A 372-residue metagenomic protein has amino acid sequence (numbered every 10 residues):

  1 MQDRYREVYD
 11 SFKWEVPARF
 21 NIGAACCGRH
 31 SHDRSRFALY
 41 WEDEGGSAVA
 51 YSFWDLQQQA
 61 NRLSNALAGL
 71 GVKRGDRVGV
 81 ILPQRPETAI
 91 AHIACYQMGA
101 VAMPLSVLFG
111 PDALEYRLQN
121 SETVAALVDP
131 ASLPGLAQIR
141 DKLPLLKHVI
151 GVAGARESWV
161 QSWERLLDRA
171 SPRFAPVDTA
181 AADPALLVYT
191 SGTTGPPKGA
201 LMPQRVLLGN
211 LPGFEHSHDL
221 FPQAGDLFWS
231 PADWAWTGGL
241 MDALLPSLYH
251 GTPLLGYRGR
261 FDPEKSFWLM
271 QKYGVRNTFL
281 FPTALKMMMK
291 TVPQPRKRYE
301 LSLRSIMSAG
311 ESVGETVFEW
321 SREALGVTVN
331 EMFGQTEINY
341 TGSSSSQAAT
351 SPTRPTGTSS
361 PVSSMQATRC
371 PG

Functional and structural regions predicted by a protein language model:
M1-Y51, D55-A68, A153-A155: N-lobe entry segment of adenylate-forming
S35-F37, G151-E157, D168-Y189, P196 (+2 more regions): Conserved pre-ATP/AMP-binding loop-to-beta segment of ANL
S35-I93, G110-E115, S162-R165: Conserved AMP-binding/adenylate-forming core of the ANL superfamily
V49-W54, A185-P212: Conserved AMP-binding A3 loop
A60-R62, D168, A200-F221, L285-K290 (+1 more regions): Conserved structural elements of the adenylate-forming
G69, I90-I93, Q97-R165, F281: Structural core segment of the AMP-binding/adenylate-forming
L208-S230, W234-N277, K290-T291: Conserved AMP-binding/adenylation subdomain of ANL enzymes
Y249, V275-L280, M289-T358: Gly/Ser/Thr-rich phosphate-binding loop
